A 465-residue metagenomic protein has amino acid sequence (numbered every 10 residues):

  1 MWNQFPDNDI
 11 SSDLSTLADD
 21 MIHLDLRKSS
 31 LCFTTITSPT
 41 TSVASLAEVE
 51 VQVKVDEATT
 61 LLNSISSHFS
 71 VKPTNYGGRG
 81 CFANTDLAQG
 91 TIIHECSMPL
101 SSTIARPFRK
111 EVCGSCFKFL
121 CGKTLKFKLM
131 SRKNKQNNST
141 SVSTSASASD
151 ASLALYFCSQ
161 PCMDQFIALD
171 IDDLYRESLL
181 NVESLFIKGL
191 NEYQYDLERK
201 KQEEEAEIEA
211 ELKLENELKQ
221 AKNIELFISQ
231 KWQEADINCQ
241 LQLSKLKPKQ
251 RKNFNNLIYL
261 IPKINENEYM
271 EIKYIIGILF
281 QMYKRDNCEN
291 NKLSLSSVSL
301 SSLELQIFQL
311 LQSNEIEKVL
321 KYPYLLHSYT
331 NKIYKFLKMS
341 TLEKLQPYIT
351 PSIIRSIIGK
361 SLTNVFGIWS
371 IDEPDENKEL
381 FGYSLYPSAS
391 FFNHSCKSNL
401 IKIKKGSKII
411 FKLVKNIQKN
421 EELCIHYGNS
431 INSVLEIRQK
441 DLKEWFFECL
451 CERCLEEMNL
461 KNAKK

Functional and structural regions predicted by a protein language model:
N8-T16, S30, T34-S45, T144 (+2 more regions): Intrinsically disordered, low-complexity serine/threonine-rich segments that act as phosphorylation-prone tracts
D13, A18-D20, D25-I36, S42-S45 (+7 more regions): Conserved AWS/pre-SET-to-SET junction and N-terminal core of the SET lysine methyltransferase domain, specifically
T37-Q52, S139-S147, A206, A210: Compositionally biased, intrinsically disordered low-complexity segments enriched for polar/charged residues
S102-T140, A148-L246, N253-Y259, H394-K465: C-terminal SET catalytic tail plus cysteine-rich post-SET Zn-binding segment of SAM-dependent SET-domain
N238-I401: Catalytic cores of histone-lysine modification enzymes
